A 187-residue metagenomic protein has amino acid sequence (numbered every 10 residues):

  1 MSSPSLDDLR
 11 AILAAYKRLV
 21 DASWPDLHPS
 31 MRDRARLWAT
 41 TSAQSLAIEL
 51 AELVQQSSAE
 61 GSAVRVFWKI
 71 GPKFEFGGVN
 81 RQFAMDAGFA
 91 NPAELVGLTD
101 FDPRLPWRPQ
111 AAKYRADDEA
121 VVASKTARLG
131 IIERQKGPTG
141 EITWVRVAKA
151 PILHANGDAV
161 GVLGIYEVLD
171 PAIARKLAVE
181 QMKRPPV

Functional and structural regions predicted by a protein language model:
M1-P4, V187: Non-catalytic signal-transmission and effector/linker regions of two-component phosphorelay proteins
S3-A11, D21-E49, E167-L177: PAS-associated C-terminal cap
L6-A14, A22, A112, A120-A148 (+3 more regions): Per-ARNT-Sim (PAS) sensory domains and their PAS-associated C-terminal
S42-A84: Sensory modules in modular signal-transduction proteins
F83-L95: PAS/PAS-like sensory domain cap-loop motif
N91-P92, T99-F101, D118: N-terminal sensory regulatory modules of PAS/LOV and PAS-like folds
V96-P109: PAS-family sensory/regulatory domains
P151-V187: Sensory coupling linkers of modular signal transduction proteins
